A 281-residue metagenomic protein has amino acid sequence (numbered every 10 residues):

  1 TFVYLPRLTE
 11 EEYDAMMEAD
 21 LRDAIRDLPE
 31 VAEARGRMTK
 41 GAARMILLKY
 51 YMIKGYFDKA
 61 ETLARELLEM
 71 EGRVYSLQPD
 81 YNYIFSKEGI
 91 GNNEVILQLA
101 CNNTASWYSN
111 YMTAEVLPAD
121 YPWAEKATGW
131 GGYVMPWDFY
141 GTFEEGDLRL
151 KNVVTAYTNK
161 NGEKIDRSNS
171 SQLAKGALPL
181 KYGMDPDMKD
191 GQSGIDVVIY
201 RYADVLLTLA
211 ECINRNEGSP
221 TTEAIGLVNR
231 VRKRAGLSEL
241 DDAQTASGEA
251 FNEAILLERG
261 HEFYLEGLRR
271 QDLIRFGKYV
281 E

Functional and structural regions predicted by a protein language model:
T1-N110, E145-E281: Acidic/polar-rich alpha-helix caps and helix-coil junctions
Q98, A124-V154: Active-site core of glycosidic bond-cleaving carbohydrate-active enzymes
T104-T128, E266: Acidic-aromatic pocket-rim loops
A119-A124, G131-G132, A177-K181: N-terminal targeting leaders only when they are immediately followed by extended low-complexity/repeat-rich tracts
